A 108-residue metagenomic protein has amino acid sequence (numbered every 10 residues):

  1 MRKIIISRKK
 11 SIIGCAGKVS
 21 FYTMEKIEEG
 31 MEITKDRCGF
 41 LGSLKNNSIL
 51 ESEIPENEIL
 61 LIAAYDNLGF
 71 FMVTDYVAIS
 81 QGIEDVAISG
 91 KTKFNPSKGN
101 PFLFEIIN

Functional and structural regions predicted by a protein language model:
M1-N108: Short loop/turn and low-complexity linker motifs enriched in small/turn-promoting residues
